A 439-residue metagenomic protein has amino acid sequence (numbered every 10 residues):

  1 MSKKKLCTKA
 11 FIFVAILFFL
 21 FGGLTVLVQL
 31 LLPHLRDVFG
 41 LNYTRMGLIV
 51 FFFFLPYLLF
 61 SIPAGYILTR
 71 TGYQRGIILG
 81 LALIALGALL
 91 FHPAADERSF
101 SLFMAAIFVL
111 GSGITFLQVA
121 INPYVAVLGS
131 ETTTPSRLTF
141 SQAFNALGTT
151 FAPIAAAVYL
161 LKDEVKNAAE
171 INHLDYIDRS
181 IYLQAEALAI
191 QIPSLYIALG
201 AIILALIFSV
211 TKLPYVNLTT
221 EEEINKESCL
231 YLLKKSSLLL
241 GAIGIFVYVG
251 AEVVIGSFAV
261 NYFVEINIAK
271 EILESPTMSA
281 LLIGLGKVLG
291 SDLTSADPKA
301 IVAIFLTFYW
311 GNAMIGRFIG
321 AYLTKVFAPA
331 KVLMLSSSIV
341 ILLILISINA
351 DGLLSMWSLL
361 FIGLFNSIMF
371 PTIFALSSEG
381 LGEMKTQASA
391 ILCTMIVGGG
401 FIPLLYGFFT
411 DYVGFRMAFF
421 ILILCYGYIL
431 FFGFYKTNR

Functional and structural regions predicted by a protein language model:
A10-F39, I121-N122, I255-F263: Extracytoplasmic
V28-L30, A152-P153, L161, Y231-L306: Extracytoplasmic gate region of multi-pass secondary transporters
L48-Y66, T307-I319, G398: Central cavity-lining transmembrane alpha-helices of secondary-active solute carriers, predominantly the Major
A82-E97, S338-D351: C-terminal ends and interior cores of transmembrane alpha-helices in multi-pass membrane transporters/permeases
S99-L117, L354-I368: Hydrophobic core of transmembrane alpha-helices in multi-pass small-molecule transporters, especially MFS/SLC-type
F116-S130, S367-G382: Intracellular juxtamembrane helix-capping segments at the cytosolic ends of symmetry-related transmembrane helices
T133-N167, A390-P403: Glycine-rich segments within core transmembrane alpha-helices of 12-TM secondary carriers
